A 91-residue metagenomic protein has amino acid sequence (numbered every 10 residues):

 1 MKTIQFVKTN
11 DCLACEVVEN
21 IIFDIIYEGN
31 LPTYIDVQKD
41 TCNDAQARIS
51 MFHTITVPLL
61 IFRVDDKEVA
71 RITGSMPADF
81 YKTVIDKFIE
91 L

Functional and structural regions predicted by a protein language model:
M1-E28: Local sequence-structure signature of Cys/Sec-based thiol-disulfide redox active-site neighborhoods
V7-K8, E19, N30-A45: Thiol-based oxidoreductase modules, predominantly thioredoxin-like and allied folds used for disulfide exchange
D11, Q38, G74-P77: Short beta->alpha junction loops/turns
L13, D44, D79: Short alpha-helical
I25, G29, F88-L91: Solvent-exposed amphipathic alpha-helical surface segments
T41-V57: Short Fe-S-cluster ligation motifs
T56-L91: Non-catalytic, surface beta->alpha helical segment in thiol-disulfide oxidoreductase systems
